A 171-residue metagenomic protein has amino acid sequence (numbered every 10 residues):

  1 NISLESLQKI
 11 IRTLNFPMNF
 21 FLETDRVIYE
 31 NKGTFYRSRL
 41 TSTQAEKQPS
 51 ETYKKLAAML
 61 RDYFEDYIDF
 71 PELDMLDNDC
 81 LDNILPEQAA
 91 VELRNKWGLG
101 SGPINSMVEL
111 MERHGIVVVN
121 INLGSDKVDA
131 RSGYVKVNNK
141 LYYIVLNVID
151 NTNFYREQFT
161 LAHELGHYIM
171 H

Functional and structural regions predicted by a protein language model:
N1-H171: Short juxta-domain linker segments that transition from a proline/glycine-rich, charged coil into a short amphipathic
